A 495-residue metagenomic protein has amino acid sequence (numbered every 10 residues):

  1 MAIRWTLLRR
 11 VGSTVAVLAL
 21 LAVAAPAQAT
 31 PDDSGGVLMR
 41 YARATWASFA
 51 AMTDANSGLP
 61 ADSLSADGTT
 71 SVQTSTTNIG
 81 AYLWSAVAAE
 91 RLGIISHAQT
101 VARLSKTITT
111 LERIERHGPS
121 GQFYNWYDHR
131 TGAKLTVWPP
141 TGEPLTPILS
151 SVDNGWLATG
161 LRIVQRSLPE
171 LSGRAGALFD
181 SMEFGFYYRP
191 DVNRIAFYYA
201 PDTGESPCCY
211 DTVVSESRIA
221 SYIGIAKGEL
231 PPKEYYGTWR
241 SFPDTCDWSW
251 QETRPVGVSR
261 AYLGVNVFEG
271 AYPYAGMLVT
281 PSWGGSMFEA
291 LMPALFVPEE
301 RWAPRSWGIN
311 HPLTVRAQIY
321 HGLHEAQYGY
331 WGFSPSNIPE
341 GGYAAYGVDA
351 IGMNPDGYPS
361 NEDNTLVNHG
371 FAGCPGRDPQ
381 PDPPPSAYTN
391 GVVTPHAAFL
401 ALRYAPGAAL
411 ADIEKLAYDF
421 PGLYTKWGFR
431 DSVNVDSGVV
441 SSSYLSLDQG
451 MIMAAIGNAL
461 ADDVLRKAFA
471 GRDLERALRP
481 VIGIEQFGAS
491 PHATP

Functional and structural regions predicted by a protein language model:
I3-A29: Secretory targeting and sorting signals
L20, A25-P495: Ser/Thr/Asn(+Pro)-rich, low-complexity disordered segments
